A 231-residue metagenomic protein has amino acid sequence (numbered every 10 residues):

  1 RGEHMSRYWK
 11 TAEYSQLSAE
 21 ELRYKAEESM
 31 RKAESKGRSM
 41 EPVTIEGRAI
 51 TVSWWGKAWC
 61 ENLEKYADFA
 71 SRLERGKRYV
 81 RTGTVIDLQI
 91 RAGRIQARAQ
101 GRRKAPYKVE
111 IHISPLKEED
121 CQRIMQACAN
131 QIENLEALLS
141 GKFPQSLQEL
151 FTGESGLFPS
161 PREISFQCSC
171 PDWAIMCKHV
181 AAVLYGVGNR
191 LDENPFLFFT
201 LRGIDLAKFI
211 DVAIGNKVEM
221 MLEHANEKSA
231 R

Functional and structural regions predicted by a protein language model:
G2-R231: Long, low-complexity, compositionally biased intrinsically disordered regions
